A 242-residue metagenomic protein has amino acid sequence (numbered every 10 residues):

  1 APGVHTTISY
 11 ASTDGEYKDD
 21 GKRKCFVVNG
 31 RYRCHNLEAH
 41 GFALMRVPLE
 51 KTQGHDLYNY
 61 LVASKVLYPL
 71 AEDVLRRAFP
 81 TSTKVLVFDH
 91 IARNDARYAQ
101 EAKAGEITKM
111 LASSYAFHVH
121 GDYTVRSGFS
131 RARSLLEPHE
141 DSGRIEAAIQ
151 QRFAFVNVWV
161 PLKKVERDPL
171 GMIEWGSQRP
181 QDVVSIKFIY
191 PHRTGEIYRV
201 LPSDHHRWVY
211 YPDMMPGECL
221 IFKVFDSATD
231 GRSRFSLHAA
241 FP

Functional and structural regions predicted by a protein language model:
A1, Y10, Y68, Y210-Y211 (+1 more regions): Aromatic side chains
G3-H5, V28-I197, H205-H206: Non-heme Fe(II) oxygenase catalytic core, chiefly the N-lobe of the double-stranded beta-helix
G3-R31: Assembly/oligomerization interface modules of large self-assembling protein complexes
E196-P242: Catalytic core of Fe(II)/2-oxoglutarate
